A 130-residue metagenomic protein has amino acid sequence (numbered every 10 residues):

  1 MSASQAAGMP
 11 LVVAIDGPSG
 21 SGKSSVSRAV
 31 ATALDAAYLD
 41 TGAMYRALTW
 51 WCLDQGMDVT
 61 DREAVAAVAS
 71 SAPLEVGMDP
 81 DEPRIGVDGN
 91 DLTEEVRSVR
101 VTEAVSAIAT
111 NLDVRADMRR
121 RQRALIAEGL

Functional and structural regions predicted by a protein language model:
A3-P10: Phosphate-binding P-loop
V13-I15: Hydrophobic anchor at the beta1->P-loop junction of P-loop NTPases
P18: P-loop (Walker A) phosphate-binding loop of NTP-binding proteins
K23: Conserved lysine of the Walker
V26: Hydrophobic positions on the alpha1 helix immediately C-terminal to the Walker A/P-loop
A29: Active-site signature of alpha/beta-hydrolase-fold catalytic machinery across serine- and Asp/Cys-nucleophile hydrolases
A43-L130: ATP-dependent small-molecule kinase phosphotransfer cores that center on conserved nucleotide phosphate-binding segments
